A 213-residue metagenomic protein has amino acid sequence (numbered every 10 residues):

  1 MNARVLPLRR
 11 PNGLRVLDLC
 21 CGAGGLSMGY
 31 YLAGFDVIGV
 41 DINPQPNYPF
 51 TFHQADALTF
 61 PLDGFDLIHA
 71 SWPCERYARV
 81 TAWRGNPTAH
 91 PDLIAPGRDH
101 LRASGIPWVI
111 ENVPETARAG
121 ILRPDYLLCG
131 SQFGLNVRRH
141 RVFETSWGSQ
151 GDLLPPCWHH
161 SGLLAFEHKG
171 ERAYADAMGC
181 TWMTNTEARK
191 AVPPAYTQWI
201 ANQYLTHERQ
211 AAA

Functional and structural regions predicted by a protein language model:
M1-F35, V40, P46: S-adenosyl-L-methionine
A3, A212-A213: Short, intrinsically disordered terminal tails adjacent to the first/last structured region
L8, L19, D41, P49-L67 (+1 more regions): Class I S-adenosyl-L-methionine
A33, I68-S71: Generic N-terminal helix/loop capping motif
